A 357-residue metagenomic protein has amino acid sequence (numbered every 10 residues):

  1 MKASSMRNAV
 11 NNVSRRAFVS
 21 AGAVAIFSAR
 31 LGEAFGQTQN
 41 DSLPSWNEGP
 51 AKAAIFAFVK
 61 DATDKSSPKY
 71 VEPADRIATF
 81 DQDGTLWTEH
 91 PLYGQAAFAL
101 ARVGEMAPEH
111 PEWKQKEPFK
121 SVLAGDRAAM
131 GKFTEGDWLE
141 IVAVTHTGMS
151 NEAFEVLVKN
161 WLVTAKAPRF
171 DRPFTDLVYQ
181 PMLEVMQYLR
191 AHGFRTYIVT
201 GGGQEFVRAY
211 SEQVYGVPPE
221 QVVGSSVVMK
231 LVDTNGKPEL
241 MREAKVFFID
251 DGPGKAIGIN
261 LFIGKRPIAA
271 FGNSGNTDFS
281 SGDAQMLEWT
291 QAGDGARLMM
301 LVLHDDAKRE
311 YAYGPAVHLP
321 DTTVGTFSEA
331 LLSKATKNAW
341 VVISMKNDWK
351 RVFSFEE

Functional and structural regions predicted by a protein language model:
M1-V13, V24-F27: N-terminal secretory signal peptides
R16, S20-G22: Sec-dependent N-terminal signal peptides
G22, T38-S42, F56, K60 (+1 more regions): C-terminal cap/substrate-recognition subdomain and adjoining C-terminal extension of metal-dependent phosphatase-like
A34-G36: Boundary at the C-terminal end of the N-terminal hydrophobic targeting segment
D41-Q82: Mature N-terminal segment immediately following signal peptide/propeptide cleavage in secreted/periplasmic
R76-H90, L287: Asp-based phosphoryl-transfer active-site loop
L92-D176, Q180: A metal-dependent, Asp-based hydrolase signature
